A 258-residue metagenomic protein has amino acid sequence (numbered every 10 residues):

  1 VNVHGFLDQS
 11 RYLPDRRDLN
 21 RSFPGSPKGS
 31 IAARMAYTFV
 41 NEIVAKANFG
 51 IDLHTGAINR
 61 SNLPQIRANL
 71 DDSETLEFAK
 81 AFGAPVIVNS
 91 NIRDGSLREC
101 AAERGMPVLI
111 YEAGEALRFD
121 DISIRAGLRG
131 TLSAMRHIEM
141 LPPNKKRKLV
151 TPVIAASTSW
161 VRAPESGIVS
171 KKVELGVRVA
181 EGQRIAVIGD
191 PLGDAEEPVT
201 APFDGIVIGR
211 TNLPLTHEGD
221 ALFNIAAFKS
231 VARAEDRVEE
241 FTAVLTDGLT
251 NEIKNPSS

Functional and structural regions predicted by a protein language model:
V1-S258: Structured catalytic-domain cores with a bias toward divalent-metal coordination
